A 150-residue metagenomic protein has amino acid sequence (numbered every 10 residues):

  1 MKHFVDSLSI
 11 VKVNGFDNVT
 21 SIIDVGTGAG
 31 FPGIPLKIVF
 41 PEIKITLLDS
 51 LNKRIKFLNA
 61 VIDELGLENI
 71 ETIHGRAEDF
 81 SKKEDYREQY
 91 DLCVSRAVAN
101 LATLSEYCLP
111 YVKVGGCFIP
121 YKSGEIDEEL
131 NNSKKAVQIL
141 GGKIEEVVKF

Functional and structural regions predicted by a protein language model:
M1-K2: Class I SAM-dependent methyltransferase Rossmann-like catalytic core, especially the SAM/SAH-binding loop
V5-A97, S105: Conserved SAM/SAH cofactor-binding pocket of Class I
F40, V112-V114: Helix-to-beta-strand junctions that scaffold the AdoMet/dcAdoMet cofactor pocket in Class I SAM-dependent enzymes
K44, N69-E71, C117, K143-E146: Conserved beta-strand segments of alpha/beta enzyme cores
A97-V98, S123: Short glycine-/small-residue-rich Rossmann-like dinucleotide-binding loops
G115-E125: Conserved beta-strand signature within the Rossmann-like core of class I S-adenosyl-L-methionine
E125-F150: Active-site capping/gating segments
